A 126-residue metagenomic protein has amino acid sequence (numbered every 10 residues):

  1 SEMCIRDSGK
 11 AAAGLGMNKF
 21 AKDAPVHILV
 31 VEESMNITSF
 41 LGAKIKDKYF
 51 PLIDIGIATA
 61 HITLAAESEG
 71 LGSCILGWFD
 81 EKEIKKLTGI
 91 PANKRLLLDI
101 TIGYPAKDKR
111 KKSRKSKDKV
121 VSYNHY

Functional and structural regions predicted by a protein language model:
M3-I5: Short, small-residue-biased leader/transition segments that mark boundaries at the very start of proteins
K10-P51: Helix-adjacent hinge/juxtasegments
F20-K22, I90-A92, K112-R114: Solvent-exposed alpha-helices and their adjacent loops that cap or buttress functional pockets in soluble metabolic
K22-V26, L71, A92-L96: Short coil/turn connectors at secondary-structure junctions
I28, A43-L87: Small-aliphatic-rich amphipathic alpha-helix that forms the alpha element of a beta-alpha
E32, W78, Y104: Short secondary-structure boundary segments
E83-G103: Short, conserved aromatic-histidine micro-motifs
L98-Y126: C-terminal helix-cap and adjacent tail motif
